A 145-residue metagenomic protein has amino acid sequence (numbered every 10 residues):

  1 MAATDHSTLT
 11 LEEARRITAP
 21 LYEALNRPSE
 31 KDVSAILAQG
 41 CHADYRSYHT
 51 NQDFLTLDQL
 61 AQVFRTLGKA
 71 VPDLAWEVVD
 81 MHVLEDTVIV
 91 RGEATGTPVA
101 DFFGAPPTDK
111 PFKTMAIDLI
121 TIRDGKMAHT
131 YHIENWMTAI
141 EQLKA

Functional and structural regions predicted by a protein language model:
A2-A145: C-terminal and inter-domain tail/linker signature
